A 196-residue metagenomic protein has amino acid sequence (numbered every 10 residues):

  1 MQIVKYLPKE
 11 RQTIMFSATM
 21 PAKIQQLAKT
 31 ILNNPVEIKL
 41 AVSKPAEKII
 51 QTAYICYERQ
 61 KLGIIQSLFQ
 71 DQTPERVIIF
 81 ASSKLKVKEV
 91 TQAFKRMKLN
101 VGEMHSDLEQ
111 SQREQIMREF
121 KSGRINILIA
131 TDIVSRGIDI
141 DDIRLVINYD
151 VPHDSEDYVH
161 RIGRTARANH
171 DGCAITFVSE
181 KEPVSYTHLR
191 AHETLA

Functional and structural regions predicted by a protein language model:
M1-E193: Conserved helicase RecA-like core
